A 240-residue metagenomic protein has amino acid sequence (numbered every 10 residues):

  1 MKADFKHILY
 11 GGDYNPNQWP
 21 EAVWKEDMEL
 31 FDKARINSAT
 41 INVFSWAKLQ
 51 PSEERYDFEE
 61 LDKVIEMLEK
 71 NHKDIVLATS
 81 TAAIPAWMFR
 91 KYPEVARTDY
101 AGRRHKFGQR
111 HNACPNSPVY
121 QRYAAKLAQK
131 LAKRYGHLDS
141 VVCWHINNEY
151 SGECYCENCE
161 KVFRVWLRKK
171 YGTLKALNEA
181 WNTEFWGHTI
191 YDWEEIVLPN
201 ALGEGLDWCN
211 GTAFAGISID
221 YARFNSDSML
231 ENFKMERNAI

Functional and structural regions predicted by a protein language model:
K2-V23: Boundary/entry segment of secreted carbohydrate-active catalytic domains
F5-I8, R35-N37, E69-I75, H137-V142: Short, well-ordered coil/turn segments that N-cap beta-strands
N15-N17, S45-W46, A82-I84, E149-S151: Short, solvent-exposed loop/turn segments at secondary-structure junctions
N17, E21, E54, F58 (+2 more regions): Flexible, glycine- and charge-enriched loops at secondary-structure boundaries
Q18-K33, A124-K130: Short, acidic/polar
K25-D32, S38-H105, A132, L230-A239: Aromatic-lined substrate-binding rim segments of carbohydrate-active enzymes
K106-I240: Polysaccharide-binding and catalytic clefts of secreted carbohydrate-active enzymes
